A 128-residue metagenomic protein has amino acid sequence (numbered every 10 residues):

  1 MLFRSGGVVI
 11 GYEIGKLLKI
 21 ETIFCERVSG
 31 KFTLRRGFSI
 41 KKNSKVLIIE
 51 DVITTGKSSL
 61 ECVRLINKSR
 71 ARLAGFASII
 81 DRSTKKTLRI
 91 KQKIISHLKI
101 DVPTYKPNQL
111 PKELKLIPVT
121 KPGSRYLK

Functional and structural regions predicted by a protein language model:
G6: Conserved glycine-rich SAM-binding loop
I10-L47, K57: Short, glycine/charge-rich flexible loops or terminal/linker lids adjacent to PRPP-binding catalytic cores
E13, E21, E26, E50 (+3 more regions): Glutamate identity and glutamate-enriched acidic tracts
S29-F32, T55-G56, R82-T84, P103: Short gly/pro/ser/thr-enriched loop/turn and capping motifs at secondary-structure boundaries
I40-G75: A contiguous pocket-lining binding segment that forms or flanks enzyme active sites
V63-K128: PRPP-dependent phosphoribosyltransferase catalytic core
